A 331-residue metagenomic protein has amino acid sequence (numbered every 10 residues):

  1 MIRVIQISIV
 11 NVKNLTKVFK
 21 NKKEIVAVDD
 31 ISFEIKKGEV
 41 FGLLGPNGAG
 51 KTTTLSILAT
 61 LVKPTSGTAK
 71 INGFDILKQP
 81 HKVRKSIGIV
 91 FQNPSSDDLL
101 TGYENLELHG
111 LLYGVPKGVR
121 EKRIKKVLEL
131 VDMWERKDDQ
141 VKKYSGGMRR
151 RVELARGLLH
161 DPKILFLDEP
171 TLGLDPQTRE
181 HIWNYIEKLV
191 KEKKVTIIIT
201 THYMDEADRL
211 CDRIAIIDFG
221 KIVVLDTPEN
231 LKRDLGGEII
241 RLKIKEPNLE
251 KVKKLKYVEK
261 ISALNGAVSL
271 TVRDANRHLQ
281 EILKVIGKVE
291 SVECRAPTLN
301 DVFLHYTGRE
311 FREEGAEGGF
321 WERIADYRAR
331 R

Functional and structural regions predicted by a protein language model:
P46-G50: Walker A (P-loop) phosphate-binding loop of ABC-type ATPase nucleotide-binding domains
E107, L111, G118-R136: Conserved ABC ATPase "signature" region
D161: Conserved catalytic motifs of ABC-family nucleotide-binding domains
L165-D168: Catalytic Walker B motif of ABC-type/P-loop ATPase nucleotide-binding domains
E180-K193: Helical segment within the ABC ATPase nucleotide-binding domain
E238-E310: Short, charged/small-residue-rich alpha-helical element at the C-terminal edge of ABC transporter nucleotide-binding
